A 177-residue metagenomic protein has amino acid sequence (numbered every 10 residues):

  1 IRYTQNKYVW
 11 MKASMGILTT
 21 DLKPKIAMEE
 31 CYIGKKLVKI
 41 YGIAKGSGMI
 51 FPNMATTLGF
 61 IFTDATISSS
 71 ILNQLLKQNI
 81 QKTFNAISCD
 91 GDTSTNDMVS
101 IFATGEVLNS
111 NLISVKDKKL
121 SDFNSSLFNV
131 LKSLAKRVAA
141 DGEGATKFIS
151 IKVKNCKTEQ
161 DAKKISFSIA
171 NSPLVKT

Functional and structural regions predicted by a protein language model:
I1-F84, S94: Glycine-rich, mobile lid/loop segments that gate access to catalytic sites or pores
K7-S14, M28, F84-N96, S133-S150 (+1 more regions): Flexible, glycine/charged-enriched surface loops at secondary-structure junctions
L22-P24, I80-T83, A103-T104, A139-G144: Noncatalytic linker/hinge segments flanking ATPase motor cores
Y41-A44, L58-D64, V99-T104, F148-N155: Short glycine-rich or small-residue beta-strand-to-loop segments that form or flank ligand, phosphate, metal/Fe-S
K45, G91, I169: Residue-level signature of catalytic and energy-coupling elements of molecular machines, predominantly ATP/GTP-dependent
S68-L134: Acidic, glycine-rich loop-and-beta core segments that form the ion-binding/anion-interacting portion of active sites
G105-T177: A glycine- and small/hydrophobic-rich beta-loop-beta segment that serves as a flexible "lid/hinge" or phosphate-binding
